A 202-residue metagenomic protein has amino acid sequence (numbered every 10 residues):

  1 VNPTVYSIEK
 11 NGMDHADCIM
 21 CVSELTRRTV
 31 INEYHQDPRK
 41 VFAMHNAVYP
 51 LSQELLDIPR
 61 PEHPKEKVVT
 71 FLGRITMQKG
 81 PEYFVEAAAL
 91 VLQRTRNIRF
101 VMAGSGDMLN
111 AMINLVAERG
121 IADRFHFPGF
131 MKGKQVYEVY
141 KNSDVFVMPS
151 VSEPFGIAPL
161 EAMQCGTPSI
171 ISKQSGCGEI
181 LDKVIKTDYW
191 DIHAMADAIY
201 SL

Functional and structural regions predicted by a protein language model:
N2-I19: Membrane-proximal helix-turn-helix segments that form the acceptor-binding/catalytic region of lipid-linked
M20, P61-A88: Conserved donor-binding/catalytic core segment of Leloir-type glycosyltransferases
L25, A47: Carbohydrate-associated surface elements
I113-M131: Nucleotide-activated donor-binding/catalytic signature segment of Leloir-type glycosyltransferases, i.e., the conserved
F130-M131, E138-S143: Short alpha-helical donor nucleotide-sugar binding micro-motif in glycosyltransferases
V151: Aromatic "clamp/platform" in nucleotide-sugar-dependent glycosyltransferases that forms part of the donor/acceptor
P168-I171: Short hydrophobic beta-strand element within catalytic cores of glycosyltransferases and related nucleotide-activated
V184-H193, S201-L202: Conserved acidic donor-binding segment of nucleotide-sugar-dependent glycosyltransferases
